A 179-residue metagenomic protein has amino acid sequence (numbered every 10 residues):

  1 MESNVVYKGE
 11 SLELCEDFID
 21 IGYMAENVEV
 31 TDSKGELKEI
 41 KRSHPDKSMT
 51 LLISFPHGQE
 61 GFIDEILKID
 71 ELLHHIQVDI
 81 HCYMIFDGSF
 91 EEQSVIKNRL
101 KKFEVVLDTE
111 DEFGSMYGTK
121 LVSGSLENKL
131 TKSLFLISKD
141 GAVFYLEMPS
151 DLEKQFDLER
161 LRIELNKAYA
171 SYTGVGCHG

Functional and structural regions predicted by a protein language model:
M1-G179: Chalcogenol-based redox active-site neighborhoods
